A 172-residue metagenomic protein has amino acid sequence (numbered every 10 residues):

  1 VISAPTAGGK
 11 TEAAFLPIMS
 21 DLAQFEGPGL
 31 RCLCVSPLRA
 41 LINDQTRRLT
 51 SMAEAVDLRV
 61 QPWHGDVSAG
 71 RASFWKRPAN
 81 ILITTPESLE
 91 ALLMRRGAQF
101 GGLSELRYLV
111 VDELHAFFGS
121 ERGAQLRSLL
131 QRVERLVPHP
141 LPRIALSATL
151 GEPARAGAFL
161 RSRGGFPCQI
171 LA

Functional and structural regions predicted by a protein language model:
V1-A172: Conserved P-loop/Walker A NTP-binding site and adjacent catalytic elements of P-loop NTPases
